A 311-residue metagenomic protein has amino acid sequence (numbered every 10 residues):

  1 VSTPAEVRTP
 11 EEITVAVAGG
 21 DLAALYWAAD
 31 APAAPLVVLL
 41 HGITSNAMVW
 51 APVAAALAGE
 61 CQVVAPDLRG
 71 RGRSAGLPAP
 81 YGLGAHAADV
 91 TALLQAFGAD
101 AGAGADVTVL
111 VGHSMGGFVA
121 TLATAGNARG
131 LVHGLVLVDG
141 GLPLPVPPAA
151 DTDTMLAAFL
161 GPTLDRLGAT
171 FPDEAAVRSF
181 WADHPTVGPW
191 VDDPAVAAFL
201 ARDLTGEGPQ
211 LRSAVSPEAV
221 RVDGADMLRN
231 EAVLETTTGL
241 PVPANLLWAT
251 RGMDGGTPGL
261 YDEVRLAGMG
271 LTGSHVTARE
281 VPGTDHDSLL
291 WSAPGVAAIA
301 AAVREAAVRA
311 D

Functional and structural regions predicted by a protein language model:
V1-V37, G59-C61, G104, L142 (+3 more regions): Alpha/beta-hydrolase fold catalytic core
L25-G76: Conserved HGGG/HGGXW glycine-rich cap/lid loop of the alpha/beta-hydrolase fold
L68-V111, A125, T284: Active-site loop/oxyanion-hole signature of alpha/beta-hydrolase fold enzymes
D106-A150: Conserved hydrolase catalytic core segment
H133-A169, D173: Flexible "cap/lid" loop of the alpha/beta hydrolase fold
G168-V222: Conserved alpha/beta-hydrolase catalytic His-Asp/Glu region
T205-T272: Conserved serine/cysteine hydrolase catalytic core
V281-P294: Catalytic histidine-centered segment of alpha/beta-hydrolase-like enzymes
